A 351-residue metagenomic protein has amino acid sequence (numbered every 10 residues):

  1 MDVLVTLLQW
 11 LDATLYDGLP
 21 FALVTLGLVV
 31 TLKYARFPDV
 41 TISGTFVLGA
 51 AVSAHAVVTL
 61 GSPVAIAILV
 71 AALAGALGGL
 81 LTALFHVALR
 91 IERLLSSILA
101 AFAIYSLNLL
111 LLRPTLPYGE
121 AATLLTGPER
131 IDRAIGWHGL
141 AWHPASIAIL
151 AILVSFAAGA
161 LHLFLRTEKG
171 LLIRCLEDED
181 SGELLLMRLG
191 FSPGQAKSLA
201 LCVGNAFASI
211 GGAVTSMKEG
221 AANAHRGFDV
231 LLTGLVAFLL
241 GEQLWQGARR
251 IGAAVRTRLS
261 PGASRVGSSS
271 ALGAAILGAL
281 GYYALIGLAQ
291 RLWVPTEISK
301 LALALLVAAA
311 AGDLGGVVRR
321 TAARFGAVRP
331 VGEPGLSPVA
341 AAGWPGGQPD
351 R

Functional and structural regions predicted by a protein language model:
M1-L7, A254-G262, A309, D313-R351: Transmembrane alpha-helical segments of polytopic membrane transport and secretion proteins
M1-T25, V52, L60-I66, R133-H138 (+3 more regions): Membrane-interfacial amphipathic/re-entrant helices at transmembrane-helix boundaries
L28, A50-A54, Y105-S106, L150-H162 (+4 more regions): Hydrophobic core segments of alpha-helical transmembrane domains in multi-pass membrane transport and ion-translocation
L32-G49, F85-A100, K169-C175, L199 (+3 more regions): Short, non-helical or kinked segments that cap or interrupt transmembrane helices
G61-F102, L107, S155, G278 (+1 more regions): Alpha-helical transmembrane segments within multi-pass membrane transporters and channels
R93, S97-R166, A222-A224, A323-V339 (+2 more regions): Transmembrane helix-bundle core of multi-pass membrane transporters and related energy-transducing complexes
H143-L231, L235: Helix-loop-helix "hairpin" substructures at the membrane interface of multi-pass membrane proteins
A208, T215-A304: Transmembrane alpha-helical segments in multi-pass inner-membrane proteins
